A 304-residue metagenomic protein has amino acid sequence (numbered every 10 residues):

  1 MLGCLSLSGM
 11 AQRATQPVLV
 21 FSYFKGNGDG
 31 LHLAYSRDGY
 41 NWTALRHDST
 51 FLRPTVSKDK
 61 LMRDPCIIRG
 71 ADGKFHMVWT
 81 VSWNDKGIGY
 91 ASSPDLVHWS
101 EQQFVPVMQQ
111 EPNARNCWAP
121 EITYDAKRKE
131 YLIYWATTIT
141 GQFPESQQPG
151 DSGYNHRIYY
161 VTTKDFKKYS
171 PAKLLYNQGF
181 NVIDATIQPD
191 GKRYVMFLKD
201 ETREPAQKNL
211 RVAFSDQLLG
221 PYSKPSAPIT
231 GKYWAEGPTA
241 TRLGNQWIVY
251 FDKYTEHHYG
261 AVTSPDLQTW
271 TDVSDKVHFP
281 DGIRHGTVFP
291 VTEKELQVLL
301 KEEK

Functional and structural regions predicted by a protein language model:
L2-M10: Hydrophobic h-region of N-terminal signal peptides that target proteins for export in Gram-negative bacteria
G9-K304: Carbohydrate-active catalytic/glycan-binding domains of CAZyme proteins, especially the secreted or lumenal ectodomains
